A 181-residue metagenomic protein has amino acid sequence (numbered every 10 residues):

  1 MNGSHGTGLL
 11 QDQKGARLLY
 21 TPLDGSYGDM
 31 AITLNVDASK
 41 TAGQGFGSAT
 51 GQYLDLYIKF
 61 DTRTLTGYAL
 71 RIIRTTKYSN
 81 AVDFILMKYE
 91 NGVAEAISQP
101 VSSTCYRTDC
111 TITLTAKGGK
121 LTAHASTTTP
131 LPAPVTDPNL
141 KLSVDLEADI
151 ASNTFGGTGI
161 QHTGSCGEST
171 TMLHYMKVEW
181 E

Functional and structural regions predicted by a protein language model:
M1-S4, Y89, A116-G118: Generic beta-strand structural signal
N2-G8, V135-L140: Surface-exposed intrinsically disordered loops and tails
H5-F84: Secretory/extracellular carbohydrate-interaction modules and structurally similar beta-sandwich "look-alikes"
D29-D37, D55-Y57, A69, T111-K117 (+3 more regions): Residues within well-ordered beta-strands of beta-sheet-rich folds
I32-L34, C105-L146: Carbohydrate-binding surfaces in secreted/extracellular proteins
Q44, L140-E181: Ligand-recognition surfaces built from glycine- and aromatic
Y57-D61, M87-Y89, H124-T128, E179-E181: Predominantly extracellular/luminal cell-surface or secreted proteins
Y89-T111: Short, aromatic/His-centered strand-loop micro-motif at the edge of beta-sheets
